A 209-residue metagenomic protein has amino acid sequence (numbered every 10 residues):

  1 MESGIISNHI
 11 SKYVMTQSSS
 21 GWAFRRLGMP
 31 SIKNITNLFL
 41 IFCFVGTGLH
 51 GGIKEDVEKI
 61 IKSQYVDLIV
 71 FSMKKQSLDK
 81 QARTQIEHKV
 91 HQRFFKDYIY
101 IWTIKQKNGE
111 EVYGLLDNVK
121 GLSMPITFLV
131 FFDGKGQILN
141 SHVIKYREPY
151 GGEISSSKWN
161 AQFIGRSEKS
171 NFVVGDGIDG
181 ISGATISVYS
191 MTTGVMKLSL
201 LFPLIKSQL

Functional and structural regions predicted by a protein language model:
E2-I5, W22, M29-T127, G134-L209: Intrinsically disordered terminal and processing segments
S18-S19, R26: Low-acidity, Ser/Thr- and Arg-rich intrinsically disordered low-complexity segments
